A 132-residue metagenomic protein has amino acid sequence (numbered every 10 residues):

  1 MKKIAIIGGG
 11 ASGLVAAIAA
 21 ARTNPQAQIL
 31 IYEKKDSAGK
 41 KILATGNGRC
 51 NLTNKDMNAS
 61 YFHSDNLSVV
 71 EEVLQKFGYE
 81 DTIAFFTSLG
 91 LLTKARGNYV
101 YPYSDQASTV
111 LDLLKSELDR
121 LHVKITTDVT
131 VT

Functional and structural regions predicted by a protein language model:
M1-S12, L30: Beta1/beta-strand and adjacent pyrophosphate-binding region of the FAD-binding site in flavoprotein oxidoreductases
A5, A21-N47: Glycine-rich FAD pyrophosphate-binding loop
G13-A17: Short glycine/serine/threonine-rich phosphate/pyrophosphate-binding segments that cradle anionic phosphate groups
I18, R22, S116: Short, well-ordered alpha-helices that flank and scaffold nucleotide-derived cofactor binding pockets
N47-G97: Glycine-rich active-site loop/strand segments that organize a redox cofactor
V70-G78, G97-S116, T126: Short beta-strand to alpha-helix junction loop
T127-T132: A conserved short coil-to-beta-strand element within the FAD-binding core of flavoproteins
